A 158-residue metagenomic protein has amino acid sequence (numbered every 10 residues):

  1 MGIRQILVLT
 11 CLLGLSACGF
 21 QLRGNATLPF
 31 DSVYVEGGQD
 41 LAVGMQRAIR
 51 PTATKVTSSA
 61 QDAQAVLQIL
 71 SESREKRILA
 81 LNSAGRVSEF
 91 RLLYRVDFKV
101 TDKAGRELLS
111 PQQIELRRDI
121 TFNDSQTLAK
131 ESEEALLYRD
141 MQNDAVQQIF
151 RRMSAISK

Functional and structural regions predicted by a protein language model:
M1-L7: Bacterial N-terminal signal peptides that target proteins for export
G14-A17: C-terminal motif of bacterial Sec signal peptides marking the signal peptidase cleavage site
G19-L22: Bacterial signal peptide processing site
N25-T27: Short, flexible turn/loop "capping" segments at secondary-structure junctions
P29-S73: N-terminal segment of the mature soluble domain
I49-A53, V100, A104, D124 (+1 more regions): Sec/Tat-exported extracytoplasmic proteins
Q68-Q113, I120-S132: Surface-exposed short loop/turn segments
L128-K158: C-terminal/domain-edge helix-coil "capping" segments
